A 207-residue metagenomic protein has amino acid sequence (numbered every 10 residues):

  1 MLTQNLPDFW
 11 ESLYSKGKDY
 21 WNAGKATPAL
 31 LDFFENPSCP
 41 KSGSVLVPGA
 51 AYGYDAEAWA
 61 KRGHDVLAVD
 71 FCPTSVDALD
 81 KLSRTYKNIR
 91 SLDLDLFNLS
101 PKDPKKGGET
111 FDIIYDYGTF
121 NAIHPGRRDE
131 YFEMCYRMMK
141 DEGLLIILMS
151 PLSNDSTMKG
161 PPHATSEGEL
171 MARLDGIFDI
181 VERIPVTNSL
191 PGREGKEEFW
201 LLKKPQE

Functional and structural regions predicted by a protein language model:
M1-V47, A51-E109, I123-E207: Class I (Rossmann-like) S-adenosyl-L-methionine-dependent methyltransferase catalytic domain, capturing the SAM-binding
D112: Conserved acidic residues
Y115: A conserved beta-strand element that flanks and buttresses the S-adenosyl-L-methionine
G118-A122: Short catalytic micro-motifs in class I SAM-dependent methyltransferases
